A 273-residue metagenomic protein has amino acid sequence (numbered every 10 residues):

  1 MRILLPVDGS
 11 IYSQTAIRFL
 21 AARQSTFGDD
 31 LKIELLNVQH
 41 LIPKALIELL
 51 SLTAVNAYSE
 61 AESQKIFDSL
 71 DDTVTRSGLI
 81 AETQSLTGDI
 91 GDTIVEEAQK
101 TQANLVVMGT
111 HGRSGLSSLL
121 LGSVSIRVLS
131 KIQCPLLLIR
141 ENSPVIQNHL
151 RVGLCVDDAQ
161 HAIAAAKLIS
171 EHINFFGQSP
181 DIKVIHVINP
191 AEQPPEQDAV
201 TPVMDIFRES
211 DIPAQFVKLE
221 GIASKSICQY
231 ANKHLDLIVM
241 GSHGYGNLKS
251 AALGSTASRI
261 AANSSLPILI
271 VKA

Functional and structural regions predicted by a protein language model:
M1-L52, N148-Q215: Small/aliphatic-rich secondary-structure junction motif
T15, F19, S25, L35 (+9 more regions): Aromatic/pi-system hotspot detector in well-structured domains
A22, V55, D72-V106, R208-I238 (+1 more regions): Structural beta-alpha unit
E34-L36, E82-L86, L137, K183-I185 (+2 more regions): General small-molecule cofactor/ligand-binding pocket signal
T53-K65: A short acidic, glycine-rich active-site loop that binds or catalyzes chemistry on phosphate/adenosine moieties
V95-P144, Y230-A273: Gly/Ser-rich helix-loop-strand patches that form or flank binding pockets for ribonucleotide-derived cofactors
I126, K167-S170, T201-M204, K225 (+2 more regions): Active-site phosphate/pyrophosphate- and oxyanion-stabilizing loops and adjacent acidic/basic residues in soluble
